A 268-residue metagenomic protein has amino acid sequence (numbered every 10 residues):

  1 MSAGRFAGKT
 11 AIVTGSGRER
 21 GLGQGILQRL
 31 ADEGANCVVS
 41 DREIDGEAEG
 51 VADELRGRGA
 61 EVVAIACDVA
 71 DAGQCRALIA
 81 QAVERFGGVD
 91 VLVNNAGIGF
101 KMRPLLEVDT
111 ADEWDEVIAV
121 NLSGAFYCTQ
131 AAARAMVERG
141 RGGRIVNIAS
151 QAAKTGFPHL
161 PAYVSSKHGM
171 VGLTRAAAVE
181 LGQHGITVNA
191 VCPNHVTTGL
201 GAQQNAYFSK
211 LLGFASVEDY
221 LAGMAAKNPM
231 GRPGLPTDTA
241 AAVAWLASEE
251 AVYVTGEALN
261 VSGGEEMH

Functional and structural regions predicted by a protein language model:
S2, G99-R103, T155, R232 (+2 more regions): Short C-terminal tail/terminal secondary-structure segment of NAD(P)H-dependent dehydrogenase/reductase domains
A3-V38: Canonical Rossmann dinucleotide-binding motif of NAD(H)/NADP(H)-dependent dehydrogenases/reductases, specifically
R76, G99-D115, E138, H159-A162 (+2 more regions): Conserved mid-core segment of classical short-chain dehydrogenase/reductases
T110-F126, V146, M170: Catalytic Tyr-X3-Lys loop
T129, S166, T174: Active-site helix of classical SDR
R134, V179-E180, V252: Alpha-helical segment proximal to the catalytic Tyr-Lys
S150: Residue(s) in the substrate-gating loop at a strand-loop-helix junction that position the organic substrate next
G182, T187, V254-G256: Short, small/polar-rich loop/turn modules that mediate ligand/substrate recognition or access, typified
